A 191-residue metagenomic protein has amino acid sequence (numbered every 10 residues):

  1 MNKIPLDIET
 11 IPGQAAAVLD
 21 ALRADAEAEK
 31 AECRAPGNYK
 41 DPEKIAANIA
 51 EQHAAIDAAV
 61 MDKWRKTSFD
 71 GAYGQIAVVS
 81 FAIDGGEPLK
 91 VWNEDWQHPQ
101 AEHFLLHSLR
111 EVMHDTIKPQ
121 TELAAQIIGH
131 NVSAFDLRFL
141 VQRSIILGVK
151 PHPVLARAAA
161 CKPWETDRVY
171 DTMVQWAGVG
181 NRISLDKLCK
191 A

Functional and structural regions predicted by a protein language model:
M1-P119: Conserved RNase H-like, two-metal-ion catalytic cores of nucleic-acid enzymes
N2, G74-P99, L106, I117-A191: Metal-dependent phosphoesterase core characteristic of DEDDh/y 3'-5' exonuclease domains
